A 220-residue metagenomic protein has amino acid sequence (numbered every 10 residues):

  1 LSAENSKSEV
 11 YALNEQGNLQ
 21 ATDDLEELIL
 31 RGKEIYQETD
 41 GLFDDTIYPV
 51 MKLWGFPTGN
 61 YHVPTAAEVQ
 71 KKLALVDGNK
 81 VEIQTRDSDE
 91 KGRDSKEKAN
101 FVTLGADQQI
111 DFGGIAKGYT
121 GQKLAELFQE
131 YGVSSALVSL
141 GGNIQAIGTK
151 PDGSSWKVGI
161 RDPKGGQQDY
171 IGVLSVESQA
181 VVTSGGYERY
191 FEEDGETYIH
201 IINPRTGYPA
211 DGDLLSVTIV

Functional and structural regions predicted by a protein language model:
L1-V220: Mature catalytic core of soluble alpha/beta enzymes
